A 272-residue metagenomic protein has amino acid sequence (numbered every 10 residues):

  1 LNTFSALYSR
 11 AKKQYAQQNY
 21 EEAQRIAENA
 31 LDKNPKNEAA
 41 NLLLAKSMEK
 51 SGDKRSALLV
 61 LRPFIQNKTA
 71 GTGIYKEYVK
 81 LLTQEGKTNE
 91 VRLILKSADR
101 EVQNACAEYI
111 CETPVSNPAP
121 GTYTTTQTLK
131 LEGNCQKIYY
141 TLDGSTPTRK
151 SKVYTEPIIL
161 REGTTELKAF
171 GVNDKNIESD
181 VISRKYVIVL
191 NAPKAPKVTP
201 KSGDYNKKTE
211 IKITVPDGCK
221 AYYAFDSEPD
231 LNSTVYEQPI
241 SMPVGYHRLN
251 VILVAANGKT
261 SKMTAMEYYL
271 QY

Functional and structural regions predicted by a protein language model:
N2-K33: Alpha-helical segment of the N-proximal tetratricopeptide repeat
A6-A16, E49-K50, K54, L58 (+3 more regions): Short, compositionally stereotyped local motifs that mark structural "simplifiers"
N29-D32, P63-Q66, R100: Conserved structural position within tetratricopeptide repeats
N29-S51: Short, charge-rich amphipathic alpha-helical segments embedded in non-transmembrane helical bundles/solenoids
